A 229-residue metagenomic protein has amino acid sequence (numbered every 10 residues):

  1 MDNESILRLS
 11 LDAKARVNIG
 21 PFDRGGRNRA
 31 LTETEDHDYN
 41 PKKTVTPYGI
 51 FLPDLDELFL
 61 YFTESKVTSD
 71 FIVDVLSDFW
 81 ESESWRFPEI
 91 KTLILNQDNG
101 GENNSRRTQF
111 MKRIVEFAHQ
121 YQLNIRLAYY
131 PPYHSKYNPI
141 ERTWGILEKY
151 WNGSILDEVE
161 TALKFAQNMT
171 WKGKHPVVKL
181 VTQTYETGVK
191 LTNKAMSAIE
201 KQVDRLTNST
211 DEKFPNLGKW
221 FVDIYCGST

Functional and structural regions predicted by a protein language model:
M1-T32: Charge-mixed, compositionally biased segments that are often intrinsically disordered regulatory tracts
I6, P88-T92, N124: A general structural motif
L9-S10, T92-N99, L127-Y133, F165-A166: Extended hydrophobic secondary-structure segments that form protein cores and membrane-embedded regions
T34-N96, G101: Electropositive, glycine- and tryptophan-enriched low-complexity nucleic-acid-binding patches
Q97-F110, P131-Y137: Acidic, metal-coordinating catalytic cores used for nucleic-acid/nucleotide bond scission and strand-transfer chemistry
F110-A128: Two-metal-ion acidic nuclease core segments, chiefly of the RNase H-like superfamily
L127-K149: RNase H-like two-metal-ion nuclease catalytic core shared by retroviral integrases and related mobile-element nucleases
G153-T229: C-terminal accessory extensions appended to soluble enzyme cores
